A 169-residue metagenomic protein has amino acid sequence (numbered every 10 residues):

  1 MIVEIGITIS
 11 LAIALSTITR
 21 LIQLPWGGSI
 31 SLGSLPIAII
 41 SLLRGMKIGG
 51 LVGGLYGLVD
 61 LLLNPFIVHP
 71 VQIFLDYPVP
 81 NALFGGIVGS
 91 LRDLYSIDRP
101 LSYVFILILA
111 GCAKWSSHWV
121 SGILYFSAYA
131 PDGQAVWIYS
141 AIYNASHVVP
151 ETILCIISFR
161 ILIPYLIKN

Functional and structural regions predicted by a protein language model:
M1-L43, K47-I48: Hydrophobic transmembrane alpha-helices
G6-S10, L35, G50, G54 (+6 more regions): Residue-level signature of the transmembrane alpha-helical core of multi-pass small-molecule transporters
L15-I30, L55-S90, F126-A128: Interfacial aromatic-anchored transmembrane helix boundaries in multi-pass membrane proteins
P25-G27, S31, P65-L75, Y95-N169: Membrane-embedded alpha-helical hairpins and interfacial helices in multi-pass inner-membrane proteins
S34, A38, Y77-G85, T152 (+1 more regions): Alpha-helical transmembrane segments of multi-pass membrane proteins
I39, L43, K47, L51 (+5 more regions): Short glycine/serine/threonine-biased micro-segments
S41, F84-R92, F159, I163: Hydrophobic transmembrane alpha-helices
